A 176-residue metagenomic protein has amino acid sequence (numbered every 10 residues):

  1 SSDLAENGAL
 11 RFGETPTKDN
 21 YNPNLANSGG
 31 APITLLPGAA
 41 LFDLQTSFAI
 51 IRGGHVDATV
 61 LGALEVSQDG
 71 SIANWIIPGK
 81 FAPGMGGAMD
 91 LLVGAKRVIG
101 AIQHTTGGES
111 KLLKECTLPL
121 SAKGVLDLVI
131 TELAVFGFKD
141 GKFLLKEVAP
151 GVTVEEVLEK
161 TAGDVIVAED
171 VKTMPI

Functional and structural regions predicted by a protein language model:
E6-L10: Short, acidic/turn-prone active-site loops that include or flank metal/cofactor- and phosphate-binding residues
R11-I176: Conserved phosphate- and dinucleotide-binding cores of soluble alpha/beta proteins, encompassing both enzyme active
